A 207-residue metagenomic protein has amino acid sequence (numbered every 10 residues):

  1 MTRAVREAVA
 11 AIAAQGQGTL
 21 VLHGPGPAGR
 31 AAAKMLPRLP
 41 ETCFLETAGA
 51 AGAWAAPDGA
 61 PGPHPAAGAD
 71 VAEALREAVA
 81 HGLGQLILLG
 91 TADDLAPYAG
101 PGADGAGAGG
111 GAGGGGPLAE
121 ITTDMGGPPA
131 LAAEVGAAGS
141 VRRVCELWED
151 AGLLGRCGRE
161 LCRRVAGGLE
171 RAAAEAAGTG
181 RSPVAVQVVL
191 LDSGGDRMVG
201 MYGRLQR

Functional and structural regions predicted by a protein language model:
M1-G84, D94-R207: N-terminal loops that bind phosphate or other acidic moieties and the adjacent beta-alpha structural core
